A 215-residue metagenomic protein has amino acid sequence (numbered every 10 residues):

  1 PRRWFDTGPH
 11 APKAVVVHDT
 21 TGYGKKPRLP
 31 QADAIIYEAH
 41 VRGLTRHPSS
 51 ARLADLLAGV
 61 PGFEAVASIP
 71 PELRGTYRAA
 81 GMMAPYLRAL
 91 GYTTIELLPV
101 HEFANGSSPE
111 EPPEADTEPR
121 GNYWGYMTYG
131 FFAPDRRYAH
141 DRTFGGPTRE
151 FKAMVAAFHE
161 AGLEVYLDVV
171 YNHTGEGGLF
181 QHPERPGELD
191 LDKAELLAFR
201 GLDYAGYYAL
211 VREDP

Functional and structural regions predicted by a protein language model:
P1-S68: The feature marks proteins involved in alpha-glucan
R42-H47, L53-P215: Substrate-binding/active-site clefts of carbohydrate-active enzymes
